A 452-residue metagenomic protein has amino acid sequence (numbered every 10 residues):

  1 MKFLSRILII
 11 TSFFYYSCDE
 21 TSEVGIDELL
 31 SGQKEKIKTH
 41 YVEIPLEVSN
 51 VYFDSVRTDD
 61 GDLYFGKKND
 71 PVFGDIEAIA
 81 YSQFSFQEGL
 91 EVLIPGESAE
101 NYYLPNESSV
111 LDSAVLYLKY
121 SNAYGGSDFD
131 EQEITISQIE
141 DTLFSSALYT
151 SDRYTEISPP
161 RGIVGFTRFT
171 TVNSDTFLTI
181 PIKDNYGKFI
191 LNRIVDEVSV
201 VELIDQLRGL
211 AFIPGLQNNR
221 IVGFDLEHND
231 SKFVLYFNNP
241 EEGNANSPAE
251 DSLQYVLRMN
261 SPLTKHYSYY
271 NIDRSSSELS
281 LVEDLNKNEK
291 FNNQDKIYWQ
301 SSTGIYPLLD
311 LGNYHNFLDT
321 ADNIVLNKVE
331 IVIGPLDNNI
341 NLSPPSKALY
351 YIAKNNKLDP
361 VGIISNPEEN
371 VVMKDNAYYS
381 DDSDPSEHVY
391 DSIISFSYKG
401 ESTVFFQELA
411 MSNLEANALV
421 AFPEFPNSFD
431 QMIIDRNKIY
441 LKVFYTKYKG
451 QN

Functional and structural regions predicted by a protein language model:
K2-R6, S12-N452: Secreted, disulfide-rich extracellular signaling modules
